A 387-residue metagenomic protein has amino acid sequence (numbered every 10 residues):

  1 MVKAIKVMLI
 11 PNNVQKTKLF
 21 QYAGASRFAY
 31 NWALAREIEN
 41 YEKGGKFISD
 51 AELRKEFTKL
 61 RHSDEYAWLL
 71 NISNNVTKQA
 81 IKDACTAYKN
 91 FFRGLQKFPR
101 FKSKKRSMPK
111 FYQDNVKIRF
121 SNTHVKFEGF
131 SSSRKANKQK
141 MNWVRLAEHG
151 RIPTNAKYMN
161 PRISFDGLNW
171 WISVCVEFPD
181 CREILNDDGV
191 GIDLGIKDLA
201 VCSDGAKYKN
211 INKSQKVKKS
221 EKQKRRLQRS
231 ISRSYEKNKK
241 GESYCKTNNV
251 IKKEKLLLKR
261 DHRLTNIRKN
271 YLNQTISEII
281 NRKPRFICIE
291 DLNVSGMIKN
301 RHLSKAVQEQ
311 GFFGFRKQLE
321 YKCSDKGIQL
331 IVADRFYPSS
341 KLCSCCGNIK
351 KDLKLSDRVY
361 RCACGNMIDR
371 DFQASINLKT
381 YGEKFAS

Functional and structural regions predicted by a protein language model:
M1-T77: Gly/serine-rich nucleotide phosphate-binding loop at the start of the catalytic core of nucleotide/ADP-ribose-handling
K3, T154, F165-S387: Positively charged, helix-rich recognition surfaces that bind polyanionic ligands
A4-M8, W143, N160, G189: Well-ordered beta-strand positions in beta-sheet-rich domains
I10-G24, A67-N75, Q79, K259-N270 (+4 more regions): Generic amphipathic alpha-helical segments used as scaffolds and interaction surfaces in large, multi-domain proteins
Y30-E37, Y88-L95, D198, Y235: A generic secondary-structure signal for well-formed alpha-helical elements
A33, A80-F91, F372-G382: Stable alpha-helical structural segments in soluble proteins, enriched in small hydrophobic residues
L53-S164: Acidic carboxylate diad motif detector
